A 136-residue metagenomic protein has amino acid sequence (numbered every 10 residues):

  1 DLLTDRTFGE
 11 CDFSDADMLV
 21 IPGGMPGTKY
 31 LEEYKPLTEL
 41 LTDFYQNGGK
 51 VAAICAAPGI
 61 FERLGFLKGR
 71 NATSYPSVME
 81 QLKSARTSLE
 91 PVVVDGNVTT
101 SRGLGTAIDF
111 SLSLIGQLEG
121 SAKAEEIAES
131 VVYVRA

Functional and structural regions predicted by a protein language model:
D1-N47, G59-R63, K68-G69, Q81-L89 (+1 more regions): Extended, subdomain-level signal for the structured scaffold at the beginning of enzyme domains
I54-C55: Short, thiol/selenol-centered motifs that function as redox-active sites or metal-ligating centers
Y75-E80: Short, polar loop motifs at secondary-structure junctions
